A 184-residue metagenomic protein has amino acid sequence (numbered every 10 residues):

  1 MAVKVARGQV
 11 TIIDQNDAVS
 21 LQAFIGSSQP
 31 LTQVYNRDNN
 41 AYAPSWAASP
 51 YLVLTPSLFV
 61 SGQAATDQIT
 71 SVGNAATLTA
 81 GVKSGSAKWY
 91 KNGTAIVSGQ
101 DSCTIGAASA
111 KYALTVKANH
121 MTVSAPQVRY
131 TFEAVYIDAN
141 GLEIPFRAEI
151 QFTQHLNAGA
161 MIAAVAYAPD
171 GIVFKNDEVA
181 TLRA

Functional and structural regions predicted by a protein language model:
A2-A184: Ser/Thr/Pro/Gly-rich low-complexity disordered regions
